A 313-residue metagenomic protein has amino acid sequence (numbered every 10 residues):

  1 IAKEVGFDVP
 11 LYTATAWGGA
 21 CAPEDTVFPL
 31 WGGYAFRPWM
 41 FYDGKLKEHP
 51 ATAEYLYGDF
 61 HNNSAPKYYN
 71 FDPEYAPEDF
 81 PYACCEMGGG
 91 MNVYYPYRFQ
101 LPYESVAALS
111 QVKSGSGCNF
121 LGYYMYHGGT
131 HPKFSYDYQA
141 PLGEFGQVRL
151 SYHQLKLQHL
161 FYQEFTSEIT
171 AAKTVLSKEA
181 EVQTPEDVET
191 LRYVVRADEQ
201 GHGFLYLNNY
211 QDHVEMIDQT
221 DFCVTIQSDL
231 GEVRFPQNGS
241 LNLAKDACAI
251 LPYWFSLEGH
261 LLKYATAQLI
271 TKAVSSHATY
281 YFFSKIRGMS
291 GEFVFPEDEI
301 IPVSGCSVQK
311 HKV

Functional and structural regions predicted by a protein language model:
I1-A2, D8, W17-A20, Y75-V313: Carbohydrate-binding surfaces of carbohydrate-active enzymes
A2-E4, P10-Y68, P132, V182-R192 (+1 more regions): Substrate-binding cleft/loops of secretory-pathway carbohydrate-active enzymes
Y68-F71, A108: A generic local structural motif
